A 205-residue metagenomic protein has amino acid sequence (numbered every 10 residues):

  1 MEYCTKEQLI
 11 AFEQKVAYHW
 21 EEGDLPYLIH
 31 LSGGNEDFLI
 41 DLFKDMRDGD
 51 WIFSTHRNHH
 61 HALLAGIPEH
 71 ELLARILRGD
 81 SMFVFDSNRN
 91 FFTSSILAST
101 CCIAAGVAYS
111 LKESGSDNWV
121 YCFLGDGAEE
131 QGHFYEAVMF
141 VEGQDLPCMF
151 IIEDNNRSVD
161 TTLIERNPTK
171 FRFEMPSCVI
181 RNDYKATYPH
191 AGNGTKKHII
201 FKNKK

Functional and structural regions predicted by a protein language model:
M1: Active-site-facing substrate-recognition patch
C4, C101-C102, C122, C148 (+1 more regions): Generic recognition of cysteine residues
T5-H19: Conserved N-terminal diphosphate/IPP-binding helix and adjacent helical/loop segment of trans-prenyltransferase domains
Q14-A17, D24-Q144, T162, P168-T169: Cofactor-binding active-site loop characterized by glycine-rich and histidine/acidic residues
Q144-K205: Thiamine diphosphate
